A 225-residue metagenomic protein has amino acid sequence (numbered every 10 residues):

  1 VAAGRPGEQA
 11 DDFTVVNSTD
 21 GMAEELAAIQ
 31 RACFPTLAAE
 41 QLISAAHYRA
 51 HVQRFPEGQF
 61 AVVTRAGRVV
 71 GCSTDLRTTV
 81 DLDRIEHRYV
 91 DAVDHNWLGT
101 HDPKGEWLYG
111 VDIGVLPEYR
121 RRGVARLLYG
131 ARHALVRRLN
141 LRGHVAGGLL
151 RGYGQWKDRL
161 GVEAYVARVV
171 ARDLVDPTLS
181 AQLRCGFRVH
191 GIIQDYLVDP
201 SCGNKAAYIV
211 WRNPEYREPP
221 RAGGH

Functional and structural regions predicted by a protein language model:
V1-E8, V90-D94: Short acidic N-proximal helix/loop "leader" segments that mark the beginning of a domain or an inter-domain linker
D12-L26: A short beta-loop-alpha structural element at the N-terminal edge of CoA-dependent acyl/N-acetyltransferase catalytic
S18, I113-V115: Hydrophobic adenine-recognition pocket in adenosine-nucleotide-binding enzymes
P35-R65, V69-D81, H87-G99: Active-site rim helix/loop that mediates acceptor-substrate recognition in acyltransferases
S73-D112, G130, L149-P177, L183 (+1 more regions): Conserved acyl-donor/pantetheine-binding loop and adjacent beta-alpha core of acyl/acetyltransferases and related
V115, R121-V136, V145-A146: Conserved acetyl-CoA-binding loop-helix of GNAT-fold acetyltransferases
D173-R188, Y196-H225: C-terminal "cap" of GNAT-fold acetyltransferases
